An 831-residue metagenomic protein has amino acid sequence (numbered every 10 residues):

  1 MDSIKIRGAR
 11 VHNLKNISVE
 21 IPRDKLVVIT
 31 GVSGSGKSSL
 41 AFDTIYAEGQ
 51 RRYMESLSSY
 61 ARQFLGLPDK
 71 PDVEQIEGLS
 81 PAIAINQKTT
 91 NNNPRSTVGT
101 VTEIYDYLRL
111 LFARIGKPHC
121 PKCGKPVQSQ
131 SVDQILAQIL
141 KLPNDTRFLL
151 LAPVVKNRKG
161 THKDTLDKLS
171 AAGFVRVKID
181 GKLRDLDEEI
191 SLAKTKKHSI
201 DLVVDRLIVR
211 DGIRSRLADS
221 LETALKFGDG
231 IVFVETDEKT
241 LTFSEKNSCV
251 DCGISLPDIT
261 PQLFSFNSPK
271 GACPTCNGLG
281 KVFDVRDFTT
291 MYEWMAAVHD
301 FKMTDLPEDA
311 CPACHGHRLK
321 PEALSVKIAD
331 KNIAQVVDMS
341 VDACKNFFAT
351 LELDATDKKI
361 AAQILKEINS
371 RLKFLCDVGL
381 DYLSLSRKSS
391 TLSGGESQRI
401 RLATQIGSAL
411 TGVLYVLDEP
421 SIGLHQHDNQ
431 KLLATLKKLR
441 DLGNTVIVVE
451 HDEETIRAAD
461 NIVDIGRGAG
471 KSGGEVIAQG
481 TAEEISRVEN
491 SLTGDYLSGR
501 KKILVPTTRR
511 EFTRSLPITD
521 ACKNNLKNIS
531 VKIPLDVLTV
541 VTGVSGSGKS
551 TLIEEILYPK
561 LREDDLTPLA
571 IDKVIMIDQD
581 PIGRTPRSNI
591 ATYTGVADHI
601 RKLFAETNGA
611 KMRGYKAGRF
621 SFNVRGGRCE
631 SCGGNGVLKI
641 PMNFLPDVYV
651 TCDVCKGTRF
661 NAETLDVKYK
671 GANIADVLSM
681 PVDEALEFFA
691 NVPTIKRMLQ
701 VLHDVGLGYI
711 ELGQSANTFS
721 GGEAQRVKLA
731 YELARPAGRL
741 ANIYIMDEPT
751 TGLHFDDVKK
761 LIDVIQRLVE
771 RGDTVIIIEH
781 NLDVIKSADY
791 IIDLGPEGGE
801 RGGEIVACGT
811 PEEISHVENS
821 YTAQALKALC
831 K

Functional and structural regions predicted by a protein language model:
M1-K831: Conserved phosphate-binding elements of NTP-dependent enzyme cores
